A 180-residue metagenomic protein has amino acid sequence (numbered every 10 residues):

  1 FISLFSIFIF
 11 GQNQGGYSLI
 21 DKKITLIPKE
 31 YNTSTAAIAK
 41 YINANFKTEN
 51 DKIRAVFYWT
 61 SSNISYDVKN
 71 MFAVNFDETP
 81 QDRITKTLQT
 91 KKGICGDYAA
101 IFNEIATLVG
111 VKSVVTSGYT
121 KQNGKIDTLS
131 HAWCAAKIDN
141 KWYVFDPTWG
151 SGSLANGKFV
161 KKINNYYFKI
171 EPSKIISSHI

Functional and structural regions predicted by a protein language model:
F1-G15: Bacterial Sec-dependent N-terminal signal peptides
S3, D82-T85, A132: A residue-level detector for conformationally permissive "hinge/kink" positions
S6, F10, K22, M71 (+1 more regions): Short linear sequence elements within intrinsically disordered, low-complexity coil regions
I9, I20-K23, R83-I84, I94-D97 (+3 more regions): Generic hydrophobic/packing signal
N13-I94, A100-N103: Secondary-structure boundary elements
Y98-K174: Hydrophobic/aromatic-rich core segments of domains that either
I176-I180: A conserved mid-domain beta-alpha-beta active-site/ligand-binding segment of alpha/beta enzyme cores
